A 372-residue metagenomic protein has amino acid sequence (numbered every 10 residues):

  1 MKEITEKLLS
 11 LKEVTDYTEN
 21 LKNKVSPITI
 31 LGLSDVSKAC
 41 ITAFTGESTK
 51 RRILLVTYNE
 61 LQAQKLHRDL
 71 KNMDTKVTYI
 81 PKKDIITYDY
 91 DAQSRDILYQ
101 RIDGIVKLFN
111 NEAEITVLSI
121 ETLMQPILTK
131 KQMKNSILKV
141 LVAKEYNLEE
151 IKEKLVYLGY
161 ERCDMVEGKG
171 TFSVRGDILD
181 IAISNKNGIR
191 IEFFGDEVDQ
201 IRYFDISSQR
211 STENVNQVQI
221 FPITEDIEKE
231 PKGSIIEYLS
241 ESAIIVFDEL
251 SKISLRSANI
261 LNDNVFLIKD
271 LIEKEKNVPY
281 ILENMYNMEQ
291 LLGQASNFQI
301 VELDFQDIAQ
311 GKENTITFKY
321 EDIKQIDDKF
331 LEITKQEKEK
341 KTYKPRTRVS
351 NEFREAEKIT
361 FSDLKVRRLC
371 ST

Functional and structural regions predicted by a protein language model:
M1-T372: Conserved beta-alpha structural segments and adjacent helices that either
